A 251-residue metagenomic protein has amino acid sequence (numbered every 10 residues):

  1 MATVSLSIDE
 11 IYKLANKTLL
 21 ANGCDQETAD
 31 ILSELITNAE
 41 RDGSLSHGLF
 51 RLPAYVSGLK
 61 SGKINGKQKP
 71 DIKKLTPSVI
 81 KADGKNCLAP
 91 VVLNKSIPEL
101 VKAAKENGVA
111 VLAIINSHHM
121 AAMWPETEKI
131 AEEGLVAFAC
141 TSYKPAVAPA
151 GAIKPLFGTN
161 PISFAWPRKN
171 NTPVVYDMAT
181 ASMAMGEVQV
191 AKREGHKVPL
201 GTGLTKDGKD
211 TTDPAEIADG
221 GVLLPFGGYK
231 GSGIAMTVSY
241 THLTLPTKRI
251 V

Functional and structural regions predicted by a protein language model:
M1-N22: Generic N-terminal amphipathic, Lys/Arg-enriched alpha-helix
Q26-T37: Short, well-structured alpha-helical segments
F50-I97: Active-site cofactor/substrate anionic-group-binding motifs, chiefly glycine- and Lys/Arg-rich phosphate-binding loops
A82-K169: A generic, well-ordered mixed alpha/beta core segment in the N-terminal half of proteins
V147-A215: Phosphate/diphosphate-binding glycine-rich loops and adjacent basic-rich segments that engage nucleotide
H196-Y240: Secondary-shell segments that build the walls of catalytic and ion/ligand-binding clefts
T241-T247: Conserved small/polar residues in nucleotide/adenosyl-binding loops
